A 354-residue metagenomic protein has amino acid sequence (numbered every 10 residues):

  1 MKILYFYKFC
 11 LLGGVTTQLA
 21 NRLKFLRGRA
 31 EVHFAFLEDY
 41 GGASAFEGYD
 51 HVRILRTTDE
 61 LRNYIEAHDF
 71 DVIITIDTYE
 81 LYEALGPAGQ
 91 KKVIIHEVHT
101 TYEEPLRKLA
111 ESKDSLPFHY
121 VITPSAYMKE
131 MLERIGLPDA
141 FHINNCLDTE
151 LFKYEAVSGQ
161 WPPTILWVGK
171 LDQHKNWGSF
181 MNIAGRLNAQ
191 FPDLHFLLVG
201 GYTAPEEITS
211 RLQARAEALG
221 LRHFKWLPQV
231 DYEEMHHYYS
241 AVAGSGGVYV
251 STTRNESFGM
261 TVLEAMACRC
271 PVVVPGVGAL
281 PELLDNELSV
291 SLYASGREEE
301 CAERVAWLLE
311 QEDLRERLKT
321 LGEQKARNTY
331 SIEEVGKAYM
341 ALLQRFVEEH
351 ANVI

Functional and structural regions predicted by a protein language model:
L4-F6, I122, A156-N188, F196-L197: Conserved donor-binding/catalytic core segment of Leloir-type glycosyltransferases
F36-Y40, H195-R211, K225-Q229: Glycosyltransferase donor-sugar binding loop
L106-L109, L147-P162, H237: Acidic anion/phosphate-binding donor-loop and adjacent secondary structure in glycosyltransferase catalytic cores
Y127, C146: Carbohydrate-associated surface elements
T209-H236, S240-A241: Nucleotide-activated donor-binding/catalytic signature segment of Leloir-type glycosyltransferases, i.e., the conserved
V248, P271-V274: Short hydrophobic beta-strand element within catalytic cores of glycosyltransferases and related nucleotide-activated
R254: Aromatic "clamp/platform" in nucleotide-sugar-dependent glycosyltransferases that forms part of the donor/acceptor
N286-E299, W307-D313: Conserved acidic donor-binding segment of nucleotide-sugar-dependent glycosyltransferases
